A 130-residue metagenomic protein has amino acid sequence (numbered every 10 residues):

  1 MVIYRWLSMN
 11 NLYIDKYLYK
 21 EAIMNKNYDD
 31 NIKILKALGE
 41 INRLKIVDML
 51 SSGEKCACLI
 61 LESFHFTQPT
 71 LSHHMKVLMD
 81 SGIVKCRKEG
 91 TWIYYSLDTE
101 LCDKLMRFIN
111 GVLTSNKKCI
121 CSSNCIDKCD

Functional and structural regions predicted by a protein language model:
I3-D30, L101-D130: Amphipathic alpha-helical dimerization/coiled-coil segments that flank or bridge DNA-binding/regulatory modules
W6, N11, F64-T67, K88: Low-complexity intrinsically disordered segments
K26-P69, I93-L101: N-terminal helix-turn-helix DNA-binding core of bacterial DNA-binding proteins
A37, D80, G111-T114: Regular, well-ordered alpha-helical segments
L61-E62, H73, M79-D80: Alpha-helical residues within the helix-turn-helix
H74, G90: Conserved phosphate-binding and hydrolysis motifs of nucleotide-dependent enzymes
M79-E89, S96: Beta-hairpin "wing" of winged helix-turn-helix
